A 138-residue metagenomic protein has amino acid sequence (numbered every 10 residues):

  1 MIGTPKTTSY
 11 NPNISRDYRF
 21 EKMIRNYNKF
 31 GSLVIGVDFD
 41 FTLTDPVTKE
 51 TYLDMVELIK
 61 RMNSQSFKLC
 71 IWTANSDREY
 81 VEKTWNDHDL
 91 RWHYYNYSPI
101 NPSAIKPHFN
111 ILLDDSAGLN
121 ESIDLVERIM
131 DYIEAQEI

Functional and structural regions predicted by a protein language model:
M1-I138: HAD-like aspartate-dependent phosphatase fold
